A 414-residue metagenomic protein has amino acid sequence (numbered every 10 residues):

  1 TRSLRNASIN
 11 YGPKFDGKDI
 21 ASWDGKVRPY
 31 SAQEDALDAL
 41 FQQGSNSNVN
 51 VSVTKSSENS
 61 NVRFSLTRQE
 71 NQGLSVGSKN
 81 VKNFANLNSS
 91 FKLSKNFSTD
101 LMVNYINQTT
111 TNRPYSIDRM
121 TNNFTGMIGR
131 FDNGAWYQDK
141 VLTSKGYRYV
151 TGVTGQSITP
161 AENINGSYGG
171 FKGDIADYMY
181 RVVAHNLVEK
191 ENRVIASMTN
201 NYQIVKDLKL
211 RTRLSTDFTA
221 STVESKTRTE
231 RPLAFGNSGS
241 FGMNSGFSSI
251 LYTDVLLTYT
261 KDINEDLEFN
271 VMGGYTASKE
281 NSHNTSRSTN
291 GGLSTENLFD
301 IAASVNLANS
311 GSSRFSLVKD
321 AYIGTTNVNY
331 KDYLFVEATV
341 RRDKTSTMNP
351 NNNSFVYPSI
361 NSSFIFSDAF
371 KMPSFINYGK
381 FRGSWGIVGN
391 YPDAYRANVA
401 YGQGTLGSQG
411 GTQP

Functional and structural regions predicted by a protein language model:
T1-V76, P114-I117, M127-V188, N200-Q203: Residues embedded in well-ordered regular secondary structure
D24, S47, K82, N88-F97 (+4 more regions): Extracellular/periplasmic, surface-exposed regions of secreted and cell-surface proteins
R113-M120, T229-E230, M372-Y378: Short, glycine/acidic-rich hinge or "gate" loops at secondary-structure transitions that mediate conformational
R119-M127, G404-T405: Acidic, Ser/Thr-rich peripheral helices and adjacent loops at domain boundaries
N123-T125, D132, K206, E265: Proline-centered flexible-loop/turn and helix-kink motifs
P232-A234: Intrinsically disordered, compositionally biased low-complexity regions
